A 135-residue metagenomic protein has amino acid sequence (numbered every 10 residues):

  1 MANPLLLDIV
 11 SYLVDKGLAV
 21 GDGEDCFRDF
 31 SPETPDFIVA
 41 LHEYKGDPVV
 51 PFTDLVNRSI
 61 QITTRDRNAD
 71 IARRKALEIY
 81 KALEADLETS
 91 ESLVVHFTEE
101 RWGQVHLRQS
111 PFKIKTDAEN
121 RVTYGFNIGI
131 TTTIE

Functional and structural regions predicted by a protein language model:
M1-F52, D86-E100: Small/polar-rich, solvent-exposed N-terminal microdomains that initiate assembly or binding
F37-I38, S59, Q104, G125: A residue-level signal for beta-strand positions that form part of recognition/binding surfaces within mature
E43-P48, D66, P111-K113: Short, well-ordered turn and helix-capping elements at secondary-structure junctions
P48, T133-E135: Short, acidic Gly/Pro/Ser/Thr-rich loop/turn segments
D54-A72, I79, R121-T132: Oligomerization/assembly interface segments of phage tail-like spikes and tubes
A85-T131: Acidic-leaning, charged glycine-interspersed low-complexity segments
